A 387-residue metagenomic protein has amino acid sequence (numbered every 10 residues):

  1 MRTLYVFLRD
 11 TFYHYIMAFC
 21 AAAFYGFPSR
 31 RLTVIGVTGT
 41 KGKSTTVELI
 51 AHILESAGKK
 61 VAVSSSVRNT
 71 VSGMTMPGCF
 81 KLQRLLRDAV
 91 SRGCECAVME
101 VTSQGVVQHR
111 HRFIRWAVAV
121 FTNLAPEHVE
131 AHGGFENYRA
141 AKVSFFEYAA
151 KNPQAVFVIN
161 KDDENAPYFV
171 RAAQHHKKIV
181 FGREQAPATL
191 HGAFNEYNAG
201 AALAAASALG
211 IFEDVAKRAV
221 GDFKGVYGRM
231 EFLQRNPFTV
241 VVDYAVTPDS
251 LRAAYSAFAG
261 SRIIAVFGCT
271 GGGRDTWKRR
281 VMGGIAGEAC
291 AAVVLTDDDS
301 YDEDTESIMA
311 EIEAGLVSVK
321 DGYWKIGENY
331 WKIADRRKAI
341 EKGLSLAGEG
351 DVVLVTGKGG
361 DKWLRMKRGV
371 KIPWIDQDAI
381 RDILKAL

Functional and structural regions predicted by a protein language model:
M1-G36, T45-K59, R84, G221 (+2 more regions): Short, basic phosphate-binding NTP loop
R2-L8, A204-E213, R218-G228, F232-L387: ATP-dependent carboxylate-amine ligase
R30-L32, R92, A117-V240, L316 (+1 more regions): Acidic, Mg2+-coordinating active-site environments of NTP-dependent enzymes
V37, S64, E100, T122 (+7 more regions): Residue-level signal for inorganic ion chemistry
G58-V71: Short beta-strand-centered segment that lines the nucleotide-binding/catalytic pocket of NTP-utilizing
C94-Q104, V240-V246: Switch II (G3) loop of P-loop NTPases
Q104-R112: Conserved helix/coil segment N-terminal to the catalytic DExD/H
R112-L124, G260-F267: Inter-motif core of Ras-like GTPase G domains
